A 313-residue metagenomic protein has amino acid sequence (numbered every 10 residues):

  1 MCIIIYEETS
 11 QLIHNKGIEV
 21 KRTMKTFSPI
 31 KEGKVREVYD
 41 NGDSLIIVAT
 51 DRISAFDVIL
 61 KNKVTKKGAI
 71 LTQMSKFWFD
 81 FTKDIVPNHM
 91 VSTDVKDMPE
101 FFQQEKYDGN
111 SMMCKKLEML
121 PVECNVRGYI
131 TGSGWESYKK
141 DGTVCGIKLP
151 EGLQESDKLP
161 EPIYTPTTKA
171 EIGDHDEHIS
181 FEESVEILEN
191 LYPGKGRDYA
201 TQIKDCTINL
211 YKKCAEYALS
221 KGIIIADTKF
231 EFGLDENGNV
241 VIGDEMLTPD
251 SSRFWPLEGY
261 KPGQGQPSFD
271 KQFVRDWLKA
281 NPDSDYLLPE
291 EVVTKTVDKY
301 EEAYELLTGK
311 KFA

Functional and structural regions predicted by a protein language model:
I3-K16: Short, positively charged and aromatic/hydrophobic N-terminal segments
E19-E171, S284-A313: Active-site loop/lid in soluble adenylation, ligation, and acyl-transfer enzymes
S44, M119-P121, K221-I225, N237-V240: Coil-to-beta-strand transition motifs
F56, W135-E136, N237, S251-R253: Intrinsically disordered, low-complexity acidic/polar segments
A69, Q73, D198, Q202-N209 (+3 more regions): Generic recognition of stable, solvent-exposed alpha-helical segments in well-folded globular domains
V126, I225-M246: Conserved metal-phosphate-binding beta-hairpin within the catalytic cores of diverse ATP-dependent phosphoryl-transfer
K140-D198, I242, M246-L307: Anionic ligand-binding catalytic core segments
Y192-A226: A long amphipathic alpha-helix within ATP-dependent nucleotide-binding catalytic cores
